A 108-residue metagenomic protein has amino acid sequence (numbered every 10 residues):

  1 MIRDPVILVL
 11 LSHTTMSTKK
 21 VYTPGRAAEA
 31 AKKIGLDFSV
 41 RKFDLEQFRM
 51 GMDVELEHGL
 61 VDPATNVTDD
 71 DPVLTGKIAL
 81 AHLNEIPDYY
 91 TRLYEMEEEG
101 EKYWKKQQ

Functional and structural regions predicted by a protein language model:
M1-T15: Short, Lys/Arg-enriched N-terminal segments with co-localized hydrophobic residues within the first ~10-30 amino acids
S17-K20: Short Lys/Arg-rich cationic patches that frequently serve as NLS/NoLS or arginine-rich RNA/DNA-binding motifs
A28-L60, V73: Flexible, glycine-rich loop/tail regions that form catalytic "lids" or insertion modules at the edges of active sites
S39, P63-T68: Charged, low-complexity interaction regions
N66-Y103: Amphipathic alpha-helical packing elements
K106-Q108: Short acidic DE-rich linear segments
